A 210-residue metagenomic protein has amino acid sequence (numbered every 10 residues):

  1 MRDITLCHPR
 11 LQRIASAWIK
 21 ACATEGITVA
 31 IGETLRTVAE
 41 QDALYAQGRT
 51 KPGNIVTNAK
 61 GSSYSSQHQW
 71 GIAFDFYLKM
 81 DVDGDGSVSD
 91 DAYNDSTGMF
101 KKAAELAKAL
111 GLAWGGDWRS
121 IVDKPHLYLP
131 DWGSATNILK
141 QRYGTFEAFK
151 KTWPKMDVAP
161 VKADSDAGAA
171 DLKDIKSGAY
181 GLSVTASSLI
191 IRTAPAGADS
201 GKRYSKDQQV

Functional and structural regions predicted by a protein language model:
M1-E33: Active-site acidic/histidine clusters and adjacent loop/turn architecture that either coordinate catalytic ions
L11-I14, W18, E40, M99 (+6 more regions): Stable alpha-helical elements in mature extracytoplasmic
I31-Y45: Acidic helix-start/capping segments at beta-turn-to-alpha-helix junctions
D42-S66: Mixed-charge, low-complexity intrinsically disordered segments
T57-D166: Catalytic cores and adjacent binding grooves of peptidoglycan-active enzymes
W70-I72, D123, S187, K206-Q209: Residues that flank catalytic or metal-binding motifs in active/ligand-binding sites
A159-I190, R203-K206: SH3-family beta-barrel domains
T193-Q209: SH3/SH3-like (including bacterial SH3b) beta-barrel domains that bind proline-rich motifs or cell-wall ligands
